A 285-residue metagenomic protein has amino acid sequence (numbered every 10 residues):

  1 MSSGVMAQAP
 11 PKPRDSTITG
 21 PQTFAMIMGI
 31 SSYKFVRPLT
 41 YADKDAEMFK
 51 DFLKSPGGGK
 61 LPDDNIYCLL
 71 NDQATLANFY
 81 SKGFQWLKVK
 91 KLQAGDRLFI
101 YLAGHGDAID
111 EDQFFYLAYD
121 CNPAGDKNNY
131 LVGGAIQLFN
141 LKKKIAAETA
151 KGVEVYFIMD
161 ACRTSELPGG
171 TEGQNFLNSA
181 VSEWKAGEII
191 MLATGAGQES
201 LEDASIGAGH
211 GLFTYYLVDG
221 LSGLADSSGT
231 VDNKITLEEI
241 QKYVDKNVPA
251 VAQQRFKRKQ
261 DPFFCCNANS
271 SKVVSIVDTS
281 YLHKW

Functional and structural regions predicted by a protein language model:
S3-W285: Cysteine endopeptidase catalytic domains of the caspase/legumain-like
